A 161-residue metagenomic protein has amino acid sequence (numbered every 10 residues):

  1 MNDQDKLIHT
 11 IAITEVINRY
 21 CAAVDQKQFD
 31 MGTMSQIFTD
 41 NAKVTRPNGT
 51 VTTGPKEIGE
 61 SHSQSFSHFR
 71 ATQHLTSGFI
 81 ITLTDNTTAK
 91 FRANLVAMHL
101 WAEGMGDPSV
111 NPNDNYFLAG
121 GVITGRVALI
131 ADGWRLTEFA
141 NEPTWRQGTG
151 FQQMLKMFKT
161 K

Functional and structural regions predicted by a protein language model:
M1-D40: Short, low-complexity N-terminal intrinsically disordered segments enriched in polar/charged residues
Q4-I8, F29, T53, T76 (+1 more regions): A structural signal for alpha-helical segments
V16-R19, S77, V122-R126: Short, hydrophobic/aromatic alpha-helical segments in well-folded domains
D30-W101: A solvent-exposed, acidic/Ser-Thr-rich amphipathic alpha-helical stretch
S67-T72, T82-K161: A beta-strand edge to alpha-helix "cap/lid" segment located at domain peripheries
